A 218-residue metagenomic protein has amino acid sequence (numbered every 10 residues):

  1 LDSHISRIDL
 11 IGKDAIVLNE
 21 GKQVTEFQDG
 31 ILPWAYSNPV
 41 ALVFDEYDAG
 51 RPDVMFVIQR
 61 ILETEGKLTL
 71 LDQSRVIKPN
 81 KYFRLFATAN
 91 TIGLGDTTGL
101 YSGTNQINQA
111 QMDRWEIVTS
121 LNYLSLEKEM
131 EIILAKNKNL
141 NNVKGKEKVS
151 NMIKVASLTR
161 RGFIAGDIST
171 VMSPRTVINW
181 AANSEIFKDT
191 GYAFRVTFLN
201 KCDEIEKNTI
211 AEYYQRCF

Functional and structural regions predicted by a protein language model:
L1-K146, S150, K154: AAA+ P-loop NTPase catalytic core and its hallmark functional loops
S125-M130, L134-F218: Alpha-helical lid/collar subdomain of P-loop NTPases
